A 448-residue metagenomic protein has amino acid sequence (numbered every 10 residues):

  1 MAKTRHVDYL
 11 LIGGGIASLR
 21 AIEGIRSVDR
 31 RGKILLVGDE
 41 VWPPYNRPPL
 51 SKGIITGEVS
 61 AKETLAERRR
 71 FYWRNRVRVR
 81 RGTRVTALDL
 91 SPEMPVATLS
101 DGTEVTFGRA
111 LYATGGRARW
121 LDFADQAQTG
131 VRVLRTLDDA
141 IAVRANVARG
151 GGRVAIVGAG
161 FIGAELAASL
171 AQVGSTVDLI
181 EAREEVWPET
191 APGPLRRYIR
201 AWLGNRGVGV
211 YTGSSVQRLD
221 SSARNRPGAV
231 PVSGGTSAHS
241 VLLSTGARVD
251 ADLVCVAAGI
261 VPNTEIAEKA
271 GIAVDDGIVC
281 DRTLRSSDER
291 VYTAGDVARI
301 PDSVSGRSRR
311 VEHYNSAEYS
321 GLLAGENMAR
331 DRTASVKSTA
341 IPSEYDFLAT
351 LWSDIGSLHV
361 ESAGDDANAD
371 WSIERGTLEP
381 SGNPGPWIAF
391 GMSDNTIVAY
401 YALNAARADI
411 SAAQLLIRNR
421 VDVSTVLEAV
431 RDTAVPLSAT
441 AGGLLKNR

Functional and structural regions predicted by a protein language model:
M1-I12, A66-R153, V157, P227-V230 (+4 more regions): FAD-binding core/adjacent interface of flavoenzyme oxidoreductases
A2-R78, S169-A191, S411: Beta1-alpha1 glycine-rich phosphate/pyrophosphate-binding loop at the start of Rossmann-like nucleotide-binding domains
T4-V7, S27, R299-S411: Mid-to-C-terminal Rossmann-like scaffold of FAD/NAD(P)H-dependent oxidoreductases
S18, G163-A164: N-terminal Rossmann-fold NAD(P) dinucleotide-binding loop
R31, V79-L99, V105, V173-C280: A Rossmann-like FAD-binding core segment of flavoenzymes
A127-G150, S240-L242, A247-L323: FAD-site-proximal beta/loop scaffold in flavoenzymes
R407-S424: A short, polar/charged loop-to-alpha-helix boundary motif
V423-R448: Cysteine/selenocysteine-centered motifs that mediate thiol-based redox chemistry or coordinate metal-sulfur cofactors
